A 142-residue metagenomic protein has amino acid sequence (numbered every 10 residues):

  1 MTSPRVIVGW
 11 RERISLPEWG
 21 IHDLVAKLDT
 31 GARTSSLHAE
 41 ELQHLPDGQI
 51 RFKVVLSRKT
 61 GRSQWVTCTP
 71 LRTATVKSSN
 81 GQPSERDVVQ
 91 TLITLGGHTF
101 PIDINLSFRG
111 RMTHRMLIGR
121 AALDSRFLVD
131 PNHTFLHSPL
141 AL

Functional and structural regions predicted by a protein language model:
M1-L142: Pepsin/retropepsin-fold aspartyl endopeptidases
